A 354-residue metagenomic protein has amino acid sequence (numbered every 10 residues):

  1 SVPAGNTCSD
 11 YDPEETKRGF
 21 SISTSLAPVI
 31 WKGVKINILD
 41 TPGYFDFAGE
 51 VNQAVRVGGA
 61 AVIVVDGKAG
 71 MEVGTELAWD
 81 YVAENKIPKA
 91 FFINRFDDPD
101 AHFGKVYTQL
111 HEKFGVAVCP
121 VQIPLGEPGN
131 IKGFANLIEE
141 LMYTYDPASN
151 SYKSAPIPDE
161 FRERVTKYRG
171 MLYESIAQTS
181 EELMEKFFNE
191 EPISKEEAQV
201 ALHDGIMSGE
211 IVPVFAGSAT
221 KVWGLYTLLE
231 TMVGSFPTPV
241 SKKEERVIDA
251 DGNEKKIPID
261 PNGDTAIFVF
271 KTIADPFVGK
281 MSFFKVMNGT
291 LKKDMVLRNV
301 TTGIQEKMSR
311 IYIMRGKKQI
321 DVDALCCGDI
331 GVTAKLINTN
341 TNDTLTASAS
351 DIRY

Functional and structural regions predicted by a protein language model:
S1-Y354: Structural and coupling elements of P-loop NTPases
